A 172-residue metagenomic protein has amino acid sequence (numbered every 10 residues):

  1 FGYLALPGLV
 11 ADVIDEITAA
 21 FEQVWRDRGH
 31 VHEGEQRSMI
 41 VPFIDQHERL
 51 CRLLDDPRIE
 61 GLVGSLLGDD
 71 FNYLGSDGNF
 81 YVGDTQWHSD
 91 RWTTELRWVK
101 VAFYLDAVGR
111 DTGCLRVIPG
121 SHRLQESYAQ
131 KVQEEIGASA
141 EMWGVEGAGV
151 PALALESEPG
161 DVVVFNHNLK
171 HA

Functional and structural regions predicted by a protein language model:
Y3-T94: Non-heme Fe(II)-dependent double-stranded beta-helix
A5, V101-F103, V163-F165: Short hydrophobic-aromatic micro-motifs
L67-F71, D106-G109, N168: Hydrophobic/aromatic-lined pockets within catalytic cores
Y73, F80-T85, G109-T112, L124-S127: Short, well-ordered, mixed-charge alpha-helical segments that flank or form enzyme active sites
R91-Y104: Acidic, His- and aromatic-enriched active-site or binding-groove loops in soluble protein domains that engage sugars
R110-K170: Double-stranded beta-helix
